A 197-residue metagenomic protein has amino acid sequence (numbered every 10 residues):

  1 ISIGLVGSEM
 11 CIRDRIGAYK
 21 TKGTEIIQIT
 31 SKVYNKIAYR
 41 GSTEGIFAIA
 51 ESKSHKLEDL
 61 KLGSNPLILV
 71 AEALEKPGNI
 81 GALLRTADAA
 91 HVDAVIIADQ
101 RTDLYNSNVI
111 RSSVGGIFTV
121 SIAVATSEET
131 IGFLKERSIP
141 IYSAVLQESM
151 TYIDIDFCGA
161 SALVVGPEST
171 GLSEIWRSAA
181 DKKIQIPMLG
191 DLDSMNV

Functional and structural regions predicted by a protein language model:
I1-G7, C11-I12: Single conserved hydrophobic/aromatic residue that forms the stacking wall/gate of nucleotide- or nucleobase-binding
S2, G45-A48, T86-A90, D99-G116 (+1 more regions): Structured adenosyl-cofactor binding patch, chiefly the S-adenosyl-L-methionine
V6-G7, K22, S113, F118 (+2 more regions): Short, structured coil segments at secondary-structure junctions
T21-Y39: A glycine-rich helix N-cap at a beta->alpha junction
Y39-N65: Acidic/glycine-rich phosphate/pyrophosphate-binding loops and surrounding catalytic core that coordinate Mg2+
E75-L83, M195-N196: Amphipathic alpha-helical repeat scaffolds
D93-E136, P140: Histidine/lysine/aspartate-rich catalytic loop segments that bind and position anionic ligands
Y142-D193: Active-site/ligand-binding-proximal alpha/beta "capping" segment
